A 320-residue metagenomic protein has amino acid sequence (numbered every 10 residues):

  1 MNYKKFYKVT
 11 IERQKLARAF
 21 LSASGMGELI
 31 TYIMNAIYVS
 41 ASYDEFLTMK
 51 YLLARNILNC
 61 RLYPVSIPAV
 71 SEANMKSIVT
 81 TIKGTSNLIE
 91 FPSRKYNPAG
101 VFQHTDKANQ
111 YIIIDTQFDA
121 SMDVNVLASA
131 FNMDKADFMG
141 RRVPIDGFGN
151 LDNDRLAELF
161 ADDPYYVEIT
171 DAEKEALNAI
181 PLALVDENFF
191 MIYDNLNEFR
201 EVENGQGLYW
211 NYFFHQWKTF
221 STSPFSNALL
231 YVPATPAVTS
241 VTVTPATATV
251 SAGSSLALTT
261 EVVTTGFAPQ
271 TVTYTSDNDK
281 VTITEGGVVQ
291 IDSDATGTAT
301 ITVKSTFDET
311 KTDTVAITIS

Functional and structural regions predicted by a protein language model:
N2-V65, Y212: Long, contiguous amphipathic alpha-helices that act as assembly "spine/axial" helices in icosahedral shell and virion
S22, D115, V185-D186, N278: Polar helix-capping/helix-linker motif
L53-I57, M75-S86, A120, E187-I192 (+2 more regions): Generic hydrophobic, helix-prone segments enriched in Leu/Val/Ile
R61-F160: Extended, solvent-exposed, turn-rich assembly/linker loops in the middle of proteins
R141-P236: Extended, compositionally biased alpha-helical segments that mediate assembly or anchoring
T235-S320: Extracytoplasmic soluble-region selector
